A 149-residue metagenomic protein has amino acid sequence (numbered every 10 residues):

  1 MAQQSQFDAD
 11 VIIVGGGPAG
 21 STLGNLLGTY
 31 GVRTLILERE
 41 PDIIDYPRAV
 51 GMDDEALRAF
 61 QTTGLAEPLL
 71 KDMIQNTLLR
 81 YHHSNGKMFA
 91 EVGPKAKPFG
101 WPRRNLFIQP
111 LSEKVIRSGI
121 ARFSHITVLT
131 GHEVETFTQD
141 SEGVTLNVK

Functional and structural regions predicted by a protein language model:
Q3-A19: Beta1/beta-strand and adjacent pyrophosphate-binding region of the FAD-binding site in flavoprotein oxidoreductases
D10, R33-L35, T127: Structural signature of beta-strand start/N-cap positions in the alpha/beta core of ABC transporter nucleotide-binding
G15-P18, R39, Q109: Glycine-rich Rossmann-fold phosphate-binding loop(s) that bind the pyrophosphate of adenine dinucleotide cofactors
G28-A49: Glycine-rich FAD pyrophosphate-binding loop
Y30, R122-F123: Conserved dinucleotide-binding and phosphotransfer motif residues
D45-A121, L129, E135-T138: Active-site-adjacent segment of FAD-dependent monooxygenases/related oxidoreductases
T138-K149: Conserved beta-strand-loop-beta-strand element in the redox core of flavoprotein oxidoreductases
